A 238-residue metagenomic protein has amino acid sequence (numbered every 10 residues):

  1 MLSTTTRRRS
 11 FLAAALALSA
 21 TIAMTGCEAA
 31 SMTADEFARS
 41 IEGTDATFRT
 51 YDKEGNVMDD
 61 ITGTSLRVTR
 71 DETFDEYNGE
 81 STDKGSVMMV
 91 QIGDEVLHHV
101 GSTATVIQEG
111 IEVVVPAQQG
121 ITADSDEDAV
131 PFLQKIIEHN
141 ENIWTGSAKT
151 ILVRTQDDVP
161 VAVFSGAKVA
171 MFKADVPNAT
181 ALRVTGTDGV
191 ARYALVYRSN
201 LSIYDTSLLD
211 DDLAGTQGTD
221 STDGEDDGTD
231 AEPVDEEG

Functional and structural regions predicted by a protein language model:
L2-A13: Bacterial N-terminal signal peptides that target proteins for export
A15-A20: Hydrophobic helical h-region of N-terminal Sec-dependent signal peptides in bacterial secretory/periplasmic proteins
I22-G26: C-terminal motif of bacterial Sec signal peptides marking the signal peptidase cleavage site
E28-A30: Bacterial signal peptide processing site
M32-G55, G146-D157: A short beta-strand micro-motif
E42-T44, K84-N140, N178-G238: C-terminal partner/receptor-binding element of secreted or periplasmic proteins
D45-V57, T62-V96: N-terminal beta-strand/beta-hairpin edge segment
L66-E80, V114-T180: Mature extracytoplasmic domains of secretory-pathway proteins
